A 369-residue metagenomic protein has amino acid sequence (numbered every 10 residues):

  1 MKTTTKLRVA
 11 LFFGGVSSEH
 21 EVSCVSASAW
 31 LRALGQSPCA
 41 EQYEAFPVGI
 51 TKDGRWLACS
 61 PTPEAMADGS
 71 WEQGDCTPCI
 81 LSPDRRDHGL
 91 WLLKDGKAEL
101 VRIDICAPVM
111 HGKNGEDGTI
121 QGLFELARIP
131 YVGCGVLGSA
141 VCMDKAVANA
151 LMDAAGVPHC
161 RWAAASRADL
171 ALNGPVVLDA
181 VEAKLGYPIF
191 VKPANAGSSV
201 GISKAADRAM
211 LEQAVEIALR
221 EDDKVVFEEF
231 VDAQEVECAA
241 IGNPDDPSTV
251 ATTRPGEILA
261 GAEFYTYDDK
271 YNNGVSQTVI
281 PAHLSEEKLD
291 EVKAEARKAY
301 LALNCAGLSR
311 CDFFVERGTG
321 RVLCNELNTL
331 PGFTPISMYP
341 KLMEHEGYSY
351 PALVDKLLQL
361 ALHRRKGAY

Functional and structural regions predicted by a protein language model:
M1-V132, V136-L137, V141-M143, V147 (+3 more regions): ATP-binding N-terminal substructure of ATP-dependent carboxylate-amine bond-forming enzymes
K2-L7, F13-V16, S285-Y369: ATP-dependent carboxylate activation and anion-phosphoryl transfer catalytic cores that bind Mg-ATP to form
S23, H159-A164, I189-E216, E235-E237: Glycine-rich phosphate-binding loop of ATP-grasp-fold ATP-dependent ligases
A45, P130-Y131, H159, I189 (+1 more regions): Hydrophobic beta-strand scaffold residues
F46-P47, V225, E229, V236-E237 (+1 more regions): A short glycine-rich, hydrophobically flanked beta-strand micro-motif that places a catalytic Asp/Glu for divalent metal
M152-D153, V181-V200, D223-D232: ATP-grasp fold ATP-binding core
A154-P193: Rossmann-like NAD(P)H-binding beta-loop-alpha module
A206-A294, R321-L323: Phosphate-binding site of ATP-dependent enzymes
